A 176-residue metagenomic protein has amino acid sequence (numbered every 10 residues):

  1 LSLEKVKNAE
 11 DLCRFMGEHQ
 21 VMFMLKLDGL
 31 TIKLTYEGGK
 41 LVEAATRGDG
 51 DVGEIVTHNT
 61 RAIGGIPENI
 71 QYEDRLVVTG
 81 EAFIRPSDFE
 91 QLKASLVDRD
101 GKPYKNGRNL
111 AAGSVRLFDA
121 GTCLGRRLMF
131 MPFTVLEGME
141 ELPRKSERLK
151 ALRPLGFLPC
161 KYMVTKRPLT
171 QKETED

Functional and structural regions predicted by a protein language model:
L1-D176: RNA/tRNA-interacting regions in translation and RNA-turnover enzymes
